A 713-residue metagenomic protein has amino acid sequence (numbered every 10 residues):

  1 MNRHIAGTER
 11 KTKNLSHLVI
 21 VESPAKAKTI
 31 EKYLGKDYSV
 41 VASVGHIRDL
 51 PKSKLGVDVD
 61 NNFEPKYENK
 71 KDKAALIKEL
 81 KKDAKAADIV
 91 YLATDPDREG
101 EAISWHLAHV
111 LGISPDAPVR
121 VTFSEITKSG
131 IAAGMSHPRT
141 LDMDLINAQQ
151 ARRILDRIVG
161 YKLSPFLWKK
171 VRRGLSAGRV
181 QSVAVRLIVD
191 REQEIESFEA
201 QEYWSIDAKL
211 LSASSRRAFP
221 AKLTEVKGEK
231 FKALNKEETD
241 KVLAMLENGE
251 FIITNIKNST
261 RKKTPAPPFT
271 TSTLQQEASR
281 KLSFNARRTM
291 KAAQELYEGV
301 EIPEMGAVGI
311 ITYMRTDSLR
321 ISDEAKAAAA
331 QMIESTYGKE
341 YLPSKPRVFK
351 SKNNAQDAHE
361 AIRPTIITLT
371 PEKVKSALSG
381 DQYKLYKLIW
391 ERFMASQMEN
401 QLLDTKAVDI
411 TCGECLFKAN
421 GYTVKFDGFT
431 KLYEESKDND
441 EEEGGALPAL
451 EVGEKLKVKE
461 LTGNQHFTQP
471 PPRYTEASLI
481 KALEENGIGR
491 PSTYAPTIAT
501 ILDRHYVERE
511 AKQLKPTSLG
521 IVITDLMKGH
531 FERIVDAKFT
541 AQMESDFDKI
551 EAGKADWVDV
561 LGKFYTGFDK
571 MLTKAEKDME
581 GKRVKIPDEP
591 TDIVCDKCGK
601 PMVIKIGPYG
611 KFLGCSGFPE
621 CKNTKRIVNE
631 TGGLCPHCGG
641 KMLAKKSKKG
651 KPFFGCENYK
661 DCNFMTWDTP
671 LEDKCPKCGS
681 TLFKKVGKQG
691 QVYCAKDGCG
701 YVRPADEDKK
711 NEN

Functional and structural regions predicted by a protein language model:
M1-Q150, K162, K236, D240 (+1 more regions): Intrinsically disordered, low-complexity regulatory segments
N2-H17, T29, Y38, S164 (+4 more regions): Basic, low-complexity terminal or inter-domain segments flanking catalytic cores
L15, D95-P96, R172-S176, N258-P267 (+3 more regions): Conserved short loop/turn motifs at secondary-structure junctions
T29-Y33, E79, A102-V110, G130-G134 (+9 more regions): Alpha-helical scaffold elements adjacent to nucleotide-binding pockets in ATP/GTP-utilizing enzyme cores
I126-A208, N258-S259: C-terminal or mid-to-C-terminal helical accessory/interaction module adjacent to the motor/catalytic core
R152-K162, V180, L210, R261-T273 (+5 more regions): Core structural elements
K230-P267, E454: Metal- or metallocofactor-binding catalytic centers and their adjacent structured scaffolds across diverse enzyme
I253-I256, P265-A278, M305-M314, P470-A482: Short acidic, hydrophobic short linear motifs in intrinsically disordered regions
